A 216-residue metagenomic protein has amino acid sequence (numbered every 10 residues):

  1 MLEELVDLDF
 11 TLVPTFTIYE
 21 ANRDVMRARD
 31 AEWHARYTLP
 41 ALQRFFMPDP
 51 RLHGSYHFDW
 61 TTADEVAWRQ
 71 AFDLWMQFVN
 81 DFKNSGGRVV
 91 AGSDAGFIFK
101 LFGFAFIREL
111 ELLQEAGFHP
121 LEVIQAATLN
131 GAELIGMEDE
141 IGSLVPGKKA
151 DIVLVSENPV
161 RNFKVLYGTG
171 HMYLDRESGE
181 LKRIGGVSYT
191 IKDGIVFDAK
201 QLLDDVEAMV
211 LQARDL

Functional and structural regions predicted by a protein language model:
M1-A116, A213-L216: Active-site neighborhoods of metal-dependent hydrolases
L2-D9, L144-V145, E180-K182: A general structural signal for short secondary-structure junctions and capping/turn motifs
L12, V123, G194: Terminal peptide-recognition signature
I18, A95, A126-A127, V160: Residue-level "edge-of-site" marker
D24-V25, K100-F102, A132-L134, L166 (+1 more regions): Short Asp/Glu-rich motifs
F99-L154, L174, I184: Extended hydrophobic/aromatic segments used for targeting, binding, or gating
K149-V210: C-terminal cap of metal-dependent C-N hydrolases
